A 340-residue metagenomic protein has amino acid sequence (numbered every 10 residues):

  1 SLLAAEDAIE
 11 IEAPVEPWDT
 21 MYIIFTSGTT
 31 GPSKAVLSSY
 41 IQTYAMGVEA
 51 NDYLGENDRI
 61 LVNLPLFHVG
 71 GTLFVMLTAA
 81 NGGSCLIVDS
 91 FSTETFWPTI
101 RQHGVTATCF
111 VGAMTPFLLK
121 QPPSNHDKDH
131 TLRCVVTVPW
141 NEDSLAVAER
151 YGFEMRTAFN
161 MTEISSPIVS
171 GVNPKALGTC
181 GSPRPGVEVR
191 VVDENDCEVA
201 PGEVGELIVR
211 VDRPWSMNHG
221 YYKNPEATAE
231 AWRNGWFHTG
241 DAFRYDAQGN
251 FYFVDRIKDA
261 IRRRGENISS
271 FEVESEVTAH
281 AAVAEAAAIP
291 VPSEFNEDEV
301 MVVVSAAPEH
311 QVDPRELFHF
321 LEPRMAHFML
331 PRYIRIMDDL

Functional and structural regions predicted by a protein language model:
S1, S38, N63, G83-H103 (+2 more regions): ATP-dependent adenylate-forming carboxylate-activation enzymes
L2, E142, K175-K223, A231: Adenylate-forming AMP-binding core of the ANL superfamily, especially NRPS adenylation
E6-F25, P32, Y53-R59, V187: Conserved pre-ATP/AMP-binding loop-to-beta segment of ANL
T20, T26-T29, I60, L66 (+6 more regions): Conserved S/T- and glycine-rich ATP-binding loop of Class I adenylate-forming
M21-A45: Conserved AMP-binding A3 loop
Y44-R59, F67-A107, F117, Q121: Conserved AMP-binding/adenylation subdomain of ANL enzymes
A80, W97, Q102-F110, P116-L177 (+2 more regions): Gly/Ser/Thr-rich phosphate-binding loop
V189, N195, V209-P214, H219-G220 (+3 more regions): AMP-binding/adenylate-forming catalytic core of the ANL superfamily
